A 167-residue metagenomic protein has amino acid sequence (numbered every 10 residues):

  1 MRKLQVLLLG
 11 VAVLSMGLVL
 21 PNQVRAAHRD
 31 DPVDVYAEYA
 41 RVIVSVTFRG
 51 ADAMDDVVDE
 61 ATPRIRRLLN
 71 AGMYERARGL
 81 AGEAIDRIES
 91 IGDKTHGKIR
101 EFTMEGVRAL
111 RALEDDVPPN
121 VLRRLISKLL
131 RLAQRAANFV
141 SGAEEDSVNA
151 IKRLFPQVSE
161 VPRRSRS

Functional and structural regions predicted by a protein language model:
M1-L9: Bacterial N-terminal signal peptides that target proteins for export
R2, R25, R29, R163-R166: Basic polycationic patches enriched in arginine
G10, G17, A40, G50 (+4 more regions): Small side chains
L14-Q23: C-terminal segment of classical bacterial N-terminal signal peptides
Q23-G82: Immediate post-signal-peptide N-terminus of mature secreted/exported proteins
Y39-T47, A51, V117-S167: C-terminal amphipathic alpha-helix
P63-G72, A77, E105-L122, V148-L154 (+1 more regions): C-terminal low-complexity, largely alpha-helical membrane/lipid-association modules
L80-V140, E144: Long, amphipathic, charge-rich alpha-helical segments that form helical bundles/coiled-coils
